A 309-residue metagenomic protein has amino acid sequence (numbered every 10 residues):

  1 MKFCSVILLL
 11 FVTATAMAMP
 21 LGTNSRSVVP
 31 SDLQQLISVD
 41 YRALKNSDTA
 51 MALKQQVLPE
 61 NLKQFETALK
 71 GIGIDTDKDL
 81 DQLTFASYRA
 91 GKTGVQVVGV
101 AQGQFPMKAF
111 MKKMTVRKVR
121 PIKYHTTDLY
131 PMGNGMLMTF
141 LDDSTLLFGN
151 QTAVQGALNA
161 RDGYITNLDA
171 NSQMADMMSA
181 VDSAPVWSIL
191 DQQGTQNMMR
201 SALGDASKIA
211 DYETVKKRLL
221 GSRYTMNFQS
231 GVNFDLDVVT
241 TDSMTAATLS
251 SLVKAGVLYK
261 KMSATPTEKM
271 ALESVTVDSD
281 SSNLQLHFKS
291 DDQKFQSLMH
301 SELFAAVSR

Functional and structural regions predicted by a protein language model:
K2-L9: Sec-dependent signal peptide recognition, specifically the positively charged N-region followed immediately by
T13-T15: N-terminal signal peptide c-region/cleavage motif recognized by signal peptidases
A18-P131, M174-T214, S251-T276, N283-Q285 (+2 more regions): Structural boundary/hinge residues at secondary-structure and domain interfaces
P30, G91-G94, L141, N227-G231: Edge/loop elements at the starts and ends of beta-strands within beta-rich repeat scaffolds
I37, M132-D162, G231, T276-F295: A short, solvent-exposed beta-edge/loop patch
L83-A86, L137-F140, S188, E213-N227: Broad, structure-driven detector of short, well-ordered beta-strand segments within folded domains
G135-M199: A conserved glycine-rich beta-strand in the N-terminal activation segment of trypsin-fold
K217-M244: Internal helical hairpin/lid segments
